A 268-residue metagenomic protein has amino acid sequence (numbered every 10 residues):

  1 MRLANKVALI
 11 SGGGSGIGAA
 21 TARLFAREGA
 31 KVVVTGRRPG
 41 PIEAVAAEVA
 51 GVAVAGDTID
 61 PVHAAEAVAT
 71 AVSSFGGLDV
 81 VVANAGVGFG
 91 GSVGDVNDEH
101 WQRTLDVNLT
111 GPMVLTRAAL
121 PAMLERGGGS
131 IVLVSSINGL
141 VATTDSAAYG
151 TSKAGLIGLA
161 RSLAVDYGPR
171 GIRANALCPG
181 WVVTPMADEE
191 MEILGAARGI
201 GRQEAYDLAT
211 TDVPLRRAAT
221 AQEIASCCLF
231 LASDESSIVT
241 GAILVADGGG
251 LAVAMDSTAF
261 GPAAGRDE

Functional and structural regions predicted by a protein language model:
V7, G14-S15: Conserved glycine-rich cofactor-binding loop
V82, G168, R173, V239-G241: Short, small/polar-rich loop/turn modules that mediate ligand/substrate recognition or access, typified
S92-V93, H100-L105, I131, A209: Substrate-binding pocket helix/loop in short-chain dehydrogenase/reductase
T116, S152, A160: Active-site helix of classical SDR
P121, V165-P169, S237: Alpha-helical segment proximal to the catalytic Tyr-Lys
S136: Residue(s) in the substrate-gating loop at a strand-loop-helix junction that position the organic substrate next
L229, T240-E268: Short C-terminal tail/terminal secondary-structure segment of NAD(P)H-dependent dehydrogenase/reductase domains
